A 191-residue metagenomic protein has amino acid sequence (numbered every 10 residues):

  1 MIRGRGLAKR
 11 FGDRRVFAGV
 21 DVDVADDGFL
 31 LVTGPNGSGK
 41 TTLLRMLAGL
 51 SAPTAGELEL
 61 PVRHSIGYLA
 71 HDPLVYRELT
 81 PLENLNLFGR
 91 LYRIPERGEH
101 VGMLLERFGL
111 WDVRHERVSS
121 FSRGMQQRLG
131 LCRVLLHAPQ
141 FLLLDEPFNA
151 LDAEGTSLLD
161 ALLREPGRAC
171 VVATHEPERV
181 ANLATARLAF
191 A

Functional and structural regions predicted by a protein language model:
I2, F17-G19: Conserved structural motif at the start of ABC-family nucleotide-binding domains
T33-P35: The feature captures the beta-strand-to-loop junction immediately N-terminal to the Walker
A48: Helix-to-loop junction immediately C-terminal to a conserved catalytic motif
N86, E96-V113: Conserved ABC ATPase "signature" region
L131: Hydrophobic anchor residue at the start of the ABC signature
L142-E146: Catalytic Walker B motif of ABC-type/P-loop ATPase nucleotide-binding domains
